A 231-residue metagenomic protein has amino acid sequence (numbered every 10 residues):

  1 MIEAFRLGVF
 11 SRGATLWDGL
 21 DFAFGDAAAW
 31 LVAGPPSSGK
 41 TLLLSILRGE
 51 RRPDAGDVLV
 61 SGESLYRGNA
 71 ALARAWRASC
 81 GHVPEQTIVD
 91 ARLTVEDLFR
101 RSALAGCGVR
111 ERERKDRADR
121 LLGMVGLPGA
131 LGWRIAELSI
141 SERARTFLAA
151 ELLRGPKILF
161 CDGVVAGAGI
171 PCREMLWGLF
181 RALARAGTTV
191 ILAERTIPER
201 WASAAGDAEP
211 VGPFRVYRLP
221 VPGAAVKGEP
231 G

Functional and structural regions predicted by a protein language model:
R48: Helix-to-loop junction immediately C-terminal to a conserved catalytic motif
G56-R67: Conserved ABC transporter NBD signature motif
L65-G81: ABC ATPase NBD coupling module
Q86, A91-A105: Q-loop/switch helix immediately C-terminal to the Walker
R100, E113-A130: Conserved ABC ATPase "signature" region
R134-L138: Conserved ABC ATPase signature
L159-G163: Catalytic Walker B motif of ABC-type/P-loop ATPase nucleotide-binding domains
